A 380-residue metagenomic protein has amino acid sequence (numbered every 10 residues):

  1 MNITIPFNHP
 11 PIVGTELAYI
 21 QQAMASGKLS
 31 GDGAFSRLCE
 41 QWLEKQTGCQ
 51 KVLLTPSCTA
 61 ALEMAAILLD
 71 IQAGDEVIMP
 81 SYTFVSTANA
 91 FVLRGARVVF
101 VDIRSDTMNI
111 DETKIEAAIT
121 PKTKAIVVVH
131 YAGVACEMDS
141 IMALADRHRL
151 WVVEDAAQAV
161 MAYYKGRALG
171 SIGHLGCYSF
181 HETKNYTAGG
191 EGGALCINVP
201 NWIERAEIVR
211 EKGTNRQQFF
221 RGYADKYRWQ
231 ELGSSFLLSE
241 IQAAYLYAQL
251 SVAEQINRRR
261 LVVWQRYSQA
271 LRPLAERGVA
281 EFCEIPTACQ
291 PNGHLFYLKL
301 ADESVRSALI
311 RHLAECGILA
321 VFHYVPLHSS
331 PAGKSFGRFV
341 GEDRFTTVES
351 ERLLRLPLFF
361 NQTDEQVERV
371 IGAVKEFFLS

Functional and structural regions predicted by a protein language model:
M1-S30, R228-Q230, P357: N-terminal "arm"/small-domain region of PLP-dependent enzymes with the aminotransferase-like
L29-E76, A90-R94, F100-D102, R167: Phosphate-binding glycine-rich loop
R37-Q41, Q46-V52, T113, A117 (+5 more regions): PLP-dependent aminotransferase class I/II
E63-I119, A125-V127, H312: Conserved PLP-anchoring active-site segment centered on the Schiff-base-forming lysine
D75, S81-T83, D102-R104, A156 (+3 more regions): Nucleotide-sugar donor-binding loop of glycosyltransferases
R94, R147-H148, C316: Helix C-cap/helix->beta junction micro-motif
D106-A188, A194-N201, R355: Active-site phosphate-binding strand-loop segment of PLP-dependent enzymes
